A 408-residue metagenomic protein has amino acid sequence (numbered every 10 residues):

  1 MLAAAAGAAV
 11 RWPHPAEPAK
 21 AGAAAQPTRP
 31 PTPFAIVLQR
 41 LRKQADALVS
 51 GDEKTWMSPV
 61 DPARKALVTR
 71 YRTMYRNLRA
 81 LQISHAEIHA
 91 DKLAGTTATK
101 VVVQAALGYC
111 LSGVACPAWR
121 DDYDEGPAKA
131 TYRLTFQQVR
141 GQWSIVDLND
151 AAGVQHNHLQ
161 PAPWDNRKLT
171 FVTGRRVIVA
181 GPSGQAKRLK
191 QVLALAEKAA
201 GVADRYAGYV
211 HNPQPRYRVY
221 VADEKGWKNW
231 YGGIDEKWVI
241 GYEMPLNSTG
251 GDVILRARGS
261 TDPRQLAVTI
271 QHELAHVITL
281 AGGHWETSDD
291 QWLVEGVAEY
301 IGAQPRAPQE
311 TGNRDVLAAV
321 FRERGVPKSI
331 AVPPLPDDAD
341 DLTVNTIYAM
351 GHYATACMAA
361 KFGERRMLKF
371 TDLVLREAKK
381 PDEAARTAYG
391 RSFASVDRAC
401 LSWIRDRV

Functional and structural regions predicted by a protein language model:
M1-L2: N-terminal export leaders
G7, R11-T28, T32, R70 (+4 more regions): Non-catalytic architectural context of zinc metalloproteases
K20-R79: Core segments of small alpha/beta cavity-forming domains
P27-T32, K43, I178-L193, I254-Q265 (+4 more regions): Second-shell loop/turn segments in exported
S58-L67, N212-W230: Acidic helix-start/capping segments at beta-turn-to-alpha-helix junctions
G95-A98, E286-P334, R386-V408: Post-HExxH zinc-binding segment in Zn-dependent metallohydrolases
E243-V320: Zinc-dependent metallopeptidase catalytic helix centered on the HExxH motif and its immediate flanking segment
P333-V408: Pan-zinc metallopeptidase signature
